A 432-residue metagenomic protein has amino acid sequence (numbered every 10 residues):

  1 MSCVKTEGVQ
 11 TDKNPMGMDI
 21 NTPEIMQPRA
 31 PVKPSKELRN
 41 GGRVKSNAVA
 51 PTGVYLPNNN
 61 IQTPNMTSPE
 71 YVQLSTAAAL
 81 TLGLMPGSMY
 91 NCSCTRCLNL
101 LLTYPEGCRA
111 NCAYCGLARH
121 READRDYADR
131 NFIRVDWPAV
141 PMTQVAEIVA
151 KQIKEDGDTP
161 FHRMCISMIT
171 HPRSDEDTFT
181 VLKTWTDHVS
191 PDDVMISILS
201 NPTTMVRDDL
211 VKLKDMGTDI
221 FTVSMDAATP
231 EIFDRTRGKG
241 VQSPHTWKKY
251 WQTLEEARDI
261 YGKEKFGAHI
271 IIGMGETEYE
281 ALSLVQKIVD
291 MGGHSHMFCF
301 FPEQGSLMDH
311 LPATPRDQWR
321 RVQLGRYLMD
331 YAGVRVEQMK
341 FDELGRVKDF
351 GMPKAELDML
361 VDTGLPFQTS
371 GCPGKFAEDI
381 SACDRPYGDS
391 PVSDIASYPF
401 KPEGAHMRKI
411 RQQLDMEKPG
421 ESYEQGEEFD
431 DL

Functional and structural regions predicted by a protein language model:
C3-E7, D12-G17, N21-R29, K33 (+2 more regions): Auxiliary Fe-S-binding modules of radical SAM enzymes
A77-R121, E155-D156, R163-I166: N-terminal pre-triad scaffold of radical SAM enzymes
R109, A118-R125, W137, D156 (+9 more regions): Conserved mixed alpha/beta catalytic, RNA-binding, or beta-rich assembly cores of soluble enzyme, regulatory
H120-I148, Q152-D177, P191-V206, T218-W251 (+2 more regions): Core AdoMet radical
Q152-D156, K212-M216, D259-Y261: Acidic (Asp/Glu)-rich catalytic clusters
T178-D193, H245-K263, R316-G333: Alpha-helix-loop-beta-strand connector modules within alpha/beta enzyme cores
M195, L199, T203, K239-G240 (+3 more regions): Conserved strand-turn element in the central/C-terminal portion of the radical SAM core barrel that lines
V206-L213, M274-D290: Catalytic cores of alpha/beta
